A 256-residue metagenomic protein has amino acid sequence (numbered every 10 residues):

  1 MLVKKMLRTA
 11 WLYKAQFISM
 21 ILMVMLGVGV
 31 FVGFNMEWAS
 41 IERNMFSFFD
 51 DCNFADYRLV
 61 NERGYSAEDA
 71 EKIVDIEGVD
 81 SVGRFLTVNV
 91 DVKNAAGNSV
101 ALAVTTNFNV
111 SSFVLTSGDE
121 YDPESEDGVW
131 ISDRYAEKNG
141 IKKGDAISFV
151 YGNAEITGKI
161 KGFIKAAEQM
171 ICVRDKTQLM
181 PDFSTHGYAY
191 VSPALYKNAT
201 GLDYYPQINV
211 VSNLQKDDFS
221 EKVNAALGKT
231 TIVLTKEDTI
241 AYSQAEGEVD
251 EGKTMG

Functional and structural regions predicted by a protein language model:
V3-G256: Membrane transport/envelope proteins' first extracytoplasmic loop
